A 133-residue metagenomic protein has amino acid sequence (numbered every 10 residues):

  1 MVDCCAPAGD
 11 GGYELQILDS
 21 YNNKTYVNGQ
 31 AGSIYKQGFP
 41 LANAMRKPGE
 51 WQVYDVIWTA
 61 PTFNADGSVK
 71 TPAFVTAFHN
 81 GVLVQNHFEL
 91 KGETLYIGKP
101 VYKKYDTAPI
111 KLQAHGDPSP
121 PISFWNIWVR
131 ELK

Functional and structural regions predicted by a protein language model:
M1-K133: Carbohydrate-interacting regions of secretory-pathway proteins
